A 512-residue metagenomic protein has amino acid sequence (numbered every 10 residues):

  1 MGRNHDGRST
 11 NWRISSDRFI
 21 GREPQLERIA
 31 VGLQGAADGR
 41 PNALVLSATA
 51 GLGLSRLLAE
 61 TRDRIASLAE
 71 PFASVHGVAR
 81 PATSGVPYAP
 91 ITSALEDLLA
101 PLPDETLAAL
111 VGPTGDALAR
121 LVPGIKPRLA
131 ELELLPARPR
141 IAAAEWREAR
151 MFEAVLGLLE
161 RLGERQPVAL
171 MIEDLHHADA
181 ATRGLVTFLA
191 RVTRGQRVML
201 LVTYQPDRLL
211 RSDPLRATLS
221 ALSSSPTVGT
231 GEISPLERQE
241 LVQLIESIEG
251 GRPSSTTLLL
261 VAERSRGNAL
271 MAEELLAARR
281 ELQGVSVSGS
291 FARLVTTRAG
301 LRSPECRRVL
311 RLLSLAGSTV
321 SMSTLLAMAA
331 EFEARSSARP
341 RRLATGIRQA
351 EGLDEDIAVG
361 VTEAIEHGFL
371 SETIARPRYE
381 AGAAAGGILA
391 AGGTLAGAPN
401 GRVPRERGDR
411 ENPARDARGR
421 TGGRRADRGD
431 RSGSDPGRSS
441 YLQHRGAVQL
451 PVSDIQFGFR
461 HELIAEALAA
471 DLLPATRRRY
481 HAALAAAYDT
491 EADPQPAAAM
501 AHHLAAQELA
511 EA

Functional and structural regions predicted by a protein language model:
M1-V31, L129-A142, S286-A292: Conserved adenine-nucleotide phosphate-binding loops and their immediately adjacent elements
G2-R8, A89-A169, S220-S223, T227 (+3 more regions): Conserved Walker-type P-loop NTP-binding/catalytic site
S9-R13, L52, E240-I248, R252-A512: Short secondary-structure boundary elements
L33-P41, G163: Phosphate-binding P-loop
L46: Hydrophobic anchor at the beta1->P-loop junction of P-loop NTPases
T49-S84, A89-T92: P-loop NTPase Walker A phosphate-binding motif
A89, R120, R194-L260, R264 (+4 more regions): Alpha-helical sensor/transducer elements of the RecA-like P-loop NTPase core
L159-T203, T257, E363: Conserved Walker B catalytic segment
